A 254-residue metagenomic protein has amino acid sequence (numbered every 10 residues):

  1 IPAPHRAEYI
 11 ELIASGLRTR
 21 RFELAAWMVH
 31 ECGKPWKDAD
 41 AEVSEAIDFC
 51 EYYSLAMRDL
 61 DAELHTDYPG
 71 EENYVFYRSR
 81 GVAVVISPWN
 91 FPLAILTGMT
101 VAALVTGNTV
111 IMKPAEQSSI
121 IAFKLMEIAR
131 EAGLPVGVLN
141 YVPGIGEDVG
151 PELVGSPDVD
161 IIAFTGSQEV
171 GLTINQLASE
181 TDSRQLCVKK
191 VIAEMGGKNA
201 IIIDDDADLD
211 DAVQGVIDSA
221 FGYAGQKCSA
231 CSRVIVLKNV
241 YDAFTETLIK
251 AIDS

Functional and structural regions predicted by a protein language model:
I1-D61: Glycine-rich loop-to-alpha-helix module at the N-terminal edge of alpha/beta enzyme cores
R6, M28, G107, L139 (+4 more regions): Residue-level signal for inorganic ion chemistry
K34, V85, N108-K113, G137 (+3 more regions): Short beta-alpha connecting loops at secondary-structure transitions that line or flank enzyme active sites
C50, M99-L104, A129, A178 (+2 more regions): Short hydrophobic alpha-helical segments of the AMP-binding
E63-V136, D210: Conserved small-residue-rich beta-alpha loop and adjacent elements that most often cradle the phosphate/pyrophosphate
E72-N73, N140-A163: A structured beta-alpha segment of the ubiquitous adenosine-cofactor-binding alpha/beta core
K113-A115, P143, D204-D205: Short beta->alpha connector loops at strand-helix junctions that form conserved, small/polar/Pro-enriched
G133, I161, E169-S254: ALDH superfamily catalytic-core signature
